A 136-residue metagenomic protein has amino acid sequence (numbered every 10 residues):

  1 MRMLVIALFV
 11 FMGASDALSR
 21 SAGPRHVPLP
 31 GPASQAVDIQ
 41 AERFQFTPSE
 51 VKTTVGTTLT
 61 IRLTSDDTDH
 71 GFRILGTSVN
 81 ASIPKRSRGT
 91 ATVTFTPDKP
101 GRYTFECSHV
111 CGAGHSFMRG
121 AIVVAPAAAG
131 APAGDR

Functional and structural regions predicted by a protein language model:
V5-G13: Bacterial N-terminal signal peptides
S15-Q40, T96-D98, G112-R136: Extracytoplasmic/periplasmic copper-protein system
P28-T58: N-terminal edge beta-strand
S34-A36, G56-T60, T90-T94, R102: Intrinsic-disorder/low-complexity, polar/charged segments enriched in Ser/Thr/Lys/Arg/Asp/Glu/Gln
G56, T64-T68, P100: Short solvent-exposed strand-capping/beta-turn motif centered on an Asx-Ser/Thr pair
T64-R88, A113-G120: Histidine- and aromatic-enriched segments that form or immediately flank copper-ligand environments
I74-R102, G130-R136: Extracytoplasmic beta-sandwich strand-turn segments characteristic of Greek-key/jelly-roll folds
